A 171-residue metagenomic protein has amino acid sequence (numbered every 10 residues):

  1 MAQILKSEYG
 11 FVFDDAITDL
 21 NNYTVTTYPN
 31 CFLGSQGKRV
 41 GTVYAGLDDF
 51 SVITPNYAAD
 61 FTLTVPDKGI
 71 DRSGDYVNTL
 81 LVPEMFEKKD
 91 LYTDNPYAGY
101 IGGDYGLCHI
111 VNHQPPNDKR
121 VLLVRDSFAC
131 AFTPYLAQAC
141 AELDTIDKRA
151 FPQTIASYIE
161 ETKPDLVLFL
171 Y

Functional and structural regions predicted by a protein language model:
M1-Y171: Extracellular glycan-modifying ectodomains
